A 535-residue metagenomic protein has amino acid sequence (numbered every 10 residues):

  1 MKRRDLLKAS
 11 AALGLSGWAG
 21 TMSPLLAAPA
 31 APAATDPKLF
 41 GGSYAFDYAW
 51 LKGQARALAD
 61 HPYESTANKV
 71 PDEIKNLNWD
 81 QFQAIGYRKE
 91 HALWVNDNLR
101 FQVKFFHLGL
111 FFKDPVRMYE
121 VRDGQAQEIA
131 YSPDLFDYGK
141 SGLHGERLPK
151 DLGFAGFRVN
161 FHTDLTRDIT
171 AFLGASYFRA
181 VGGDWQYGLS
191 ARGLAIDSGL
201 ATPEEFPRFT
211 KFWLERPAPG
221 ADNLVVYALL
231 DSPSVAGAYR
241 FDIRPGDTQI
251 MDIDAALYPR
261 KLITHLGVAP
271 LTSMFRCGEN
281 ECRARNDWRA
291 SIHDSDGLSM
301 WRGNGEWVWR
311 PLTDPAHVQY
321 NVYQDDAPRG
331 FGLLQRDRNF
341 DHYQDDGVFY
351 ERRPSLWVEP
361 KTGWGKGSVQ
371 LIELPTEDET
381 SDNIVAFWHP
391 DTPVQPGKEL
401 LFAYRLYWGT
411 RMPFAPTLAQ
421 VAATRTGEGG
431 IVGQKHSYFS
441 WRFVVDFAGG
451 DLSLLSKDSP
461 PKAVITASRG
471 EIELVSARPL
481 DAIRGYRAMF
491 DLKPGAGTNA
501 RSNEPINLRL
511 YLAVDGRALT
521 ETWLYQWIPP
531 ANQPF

Functional and structural regions predicted by a protein language model:
D5-A28: N-terminal export signals
P32-W79, R88, F106, H342-F535: Terminal accessory/anchoring regions of large secretory-pathway or extracellular enzymes
H61-L200: Solvent-exposed N-terminal domain segments of exported/luminal and surface proteins
D80, G183, T264, V268-L401 (+1 more regions): A contiguous, surface-exposed recognition patch within enzymatic or periplasmic domains that forms
P115-R122, Q249-P259, A403-L406: Beta-strand cores of secreted/periplasmic/IMS beta-sandwich domains, seen most often in copper-related folds
S141-F154, D254, G278-S295, I431-Y438: An exposed acidic His-Trp-rich patch
G188-G246, G365-E377, S381: Extended, loop-rich substrate-binding clefts of extracytoplasmic carbohydrate-active enzymes
A228-M274: Acidic, contiguous internal or C-terminal segments within carbohydrate-active enzymes that form a structured patch used
